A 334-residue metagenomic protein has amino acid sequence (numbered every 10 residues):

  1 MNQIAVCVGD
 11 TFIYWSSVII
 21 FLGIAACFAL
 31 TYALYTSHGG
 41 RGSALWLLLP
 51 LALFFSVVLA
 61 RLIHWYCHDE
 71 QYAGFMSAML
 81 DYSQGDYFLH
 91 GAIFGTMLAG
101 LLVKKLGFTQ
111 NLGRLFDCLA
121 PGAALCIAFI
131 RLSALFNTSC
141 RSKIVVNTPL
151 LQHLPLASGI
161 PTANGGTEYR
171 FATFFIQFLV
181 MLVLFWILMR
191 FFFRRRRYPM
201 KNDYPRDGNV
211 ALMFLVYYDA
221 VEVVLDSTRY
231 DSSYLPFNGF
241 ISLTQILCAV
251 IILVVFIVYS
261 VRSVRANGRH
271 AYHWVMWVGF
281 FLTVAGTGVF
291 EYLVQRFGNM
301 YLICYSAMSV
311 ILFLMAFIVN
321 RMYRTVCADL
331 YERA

Functional and structural regions predicted by a protein language model:
M1-A334: Hydrophobic, membrane-interfacing alpha helices
